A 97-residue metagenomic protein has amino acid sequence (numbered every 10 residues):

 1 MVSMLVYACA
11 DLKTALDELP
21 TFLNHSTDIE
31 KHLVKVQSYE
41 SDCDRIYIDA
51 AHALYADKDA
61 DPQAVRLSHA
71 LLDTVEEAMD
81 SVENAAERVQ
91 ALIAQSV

Functional and structural regions predicted by a protein language model:
M1-V97: Cytosolic, long alpha-helical scaffolding segments
